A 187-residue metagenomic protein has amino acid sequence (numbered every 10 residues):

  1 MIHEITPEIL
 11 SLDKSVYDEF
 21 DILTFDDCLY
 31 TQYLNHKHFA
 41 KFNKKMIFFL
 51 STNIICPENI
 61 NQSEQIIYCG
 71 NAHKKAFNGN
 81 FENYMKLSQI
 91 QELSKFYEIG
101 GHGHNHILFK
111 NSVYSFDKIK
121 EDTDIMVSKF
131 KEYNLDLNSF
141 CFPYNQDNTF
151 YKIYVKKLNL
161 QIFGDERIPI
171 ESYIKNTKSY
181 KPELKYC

Functional and structural regions predicted by a protein language model:
M1-T24, L29-Y30, L34, F116-S139 (+1 more regions): C-terminal active-site subregion of NodB/CE4 polysaccharide deacetylases
I2-E4, F20, A40-D147: Metal-dependent polysaccharide deacetylase catalytic core of the NodB/CE4 family, i.e., the active-site-bearing domain
T31, H36-N43: Aromatic-lined substrate-binding rim segments of carbohydrate-active enzymes
